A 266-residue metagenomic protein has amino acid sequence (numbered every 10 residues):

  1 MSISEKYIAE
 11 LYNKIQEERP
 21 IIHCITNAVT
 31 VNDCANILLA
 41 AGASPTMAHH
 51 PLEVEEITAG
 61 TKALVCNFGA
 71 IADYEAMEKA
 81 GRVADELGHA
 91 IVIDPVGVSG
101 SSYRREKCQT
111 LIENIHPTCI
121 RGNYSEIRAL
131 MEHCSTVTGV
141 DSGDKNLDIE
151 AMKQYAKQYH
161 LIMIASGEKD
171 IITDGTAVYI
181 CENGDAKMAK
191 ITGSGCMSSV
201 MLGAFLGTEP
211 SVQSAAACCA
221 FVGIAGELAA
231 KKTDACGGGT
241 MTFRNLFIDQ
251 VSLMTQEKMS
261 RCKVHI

Functional and structural regions predicted by a protein language model:
M1-S44: Glycine-rich phosphate/adenosyl-contacting loop at the front of the ribokinase-like
I3-K6, I224-I266: Charged C-terminal helix
I37, A41-L87, I93: Active-site cofactor/substrate anionic-group-binding motifs, chiefly glycine- and Lys/Arg-rich phosphate-binding loops
A76-G122: Glycine/small-residue-rich loop that forms an oxyanion/phosphate-binding "nest" at active or ligand-binding sites
R104-V178: Conserved phosphate/ATP/ADP-binding segment of small-molecule kinases
A129, K190-A220: Short, small-residue alpha-helix embedded
A151-A156, S211-G226, F247-I248: Short, well-structured alpha-helical segments that form the helix of a local strand-helix-strand
K153, C181-T192: Short pre-catalytic strand/loop immediately N-terminal to key active-site residues, enriched for Gly-Thr
